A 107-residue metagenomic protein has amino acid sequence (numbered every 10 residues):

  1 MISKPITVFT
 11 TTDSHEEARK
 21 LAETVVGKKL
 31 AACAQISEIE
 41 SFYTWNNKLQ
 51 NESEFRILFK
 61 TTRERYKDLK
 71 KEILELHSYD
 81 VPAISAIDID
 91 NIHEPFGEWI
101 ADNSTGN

Functional and structural regions predicted by a protein language model:
M1-N107: Positively charged, small/polar-rich N-terminal and surface patches that mediate targeting and assembly and bind
